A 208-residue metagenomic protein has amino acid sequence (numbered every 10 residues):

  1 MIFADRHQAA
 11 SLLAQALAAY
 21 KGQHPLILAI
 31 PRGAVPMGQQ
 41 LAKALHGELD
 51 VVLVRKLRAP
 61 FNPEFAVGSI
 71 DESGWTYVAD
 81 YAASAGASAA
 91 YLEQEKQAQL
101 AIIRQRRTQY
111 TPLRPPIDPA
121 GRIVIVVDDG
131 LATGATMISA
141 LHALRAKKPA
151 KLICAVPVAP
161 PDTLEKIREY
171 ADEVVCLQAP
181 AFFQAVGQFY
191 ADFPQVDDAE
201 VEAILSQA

Functional and structural regions predicted by a protein language model:
M1-A208: PRPP-associated nucleotide enzymes
